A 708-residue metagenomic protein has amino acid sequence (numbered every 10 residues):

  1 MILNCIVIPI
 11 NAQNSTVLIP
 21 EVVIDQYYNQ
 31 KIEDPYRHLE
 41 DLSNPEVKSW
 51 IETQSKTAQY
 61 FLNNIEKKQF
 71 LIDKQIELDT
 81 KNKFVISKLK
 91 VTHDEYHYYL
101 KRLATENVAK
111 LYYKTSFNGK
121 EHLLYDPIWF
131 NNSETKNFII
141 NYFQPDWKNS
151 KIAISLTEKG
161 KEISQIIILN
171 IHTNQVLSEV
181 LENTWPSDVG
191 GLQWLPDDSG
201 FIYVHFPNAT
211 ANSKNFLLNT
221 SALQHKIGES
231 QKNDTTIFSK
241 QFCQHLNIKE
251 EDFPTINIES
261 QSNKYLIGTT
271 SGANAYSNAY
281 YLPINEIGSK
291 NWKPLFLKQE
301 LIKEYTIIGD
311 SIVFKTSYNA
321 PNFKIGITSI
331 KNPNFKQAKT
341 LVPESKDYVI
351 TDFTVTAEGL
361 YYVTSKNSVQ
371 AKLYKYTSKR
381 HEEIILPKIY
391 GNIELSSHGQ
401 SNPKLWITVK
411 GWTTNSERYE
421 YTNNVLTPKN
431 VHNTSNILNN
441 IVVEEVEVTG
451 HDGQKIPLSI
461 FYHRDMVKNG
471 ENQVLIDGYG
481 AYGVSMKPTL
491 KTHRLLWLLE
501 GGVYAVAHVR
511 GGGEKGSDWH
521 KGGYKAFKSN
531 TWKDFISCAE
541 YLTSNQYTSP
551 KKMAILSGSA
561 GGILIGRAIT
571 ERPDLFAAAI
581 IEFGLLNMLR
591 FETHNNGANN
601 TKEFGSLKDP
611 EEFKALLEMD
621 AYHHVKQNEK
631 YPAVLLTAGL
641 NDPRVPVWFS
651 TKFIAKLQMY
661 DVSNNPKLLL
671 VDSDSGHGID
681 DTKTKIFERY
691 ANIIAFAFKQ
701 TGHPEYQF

Functional and structural regions predicted by a protein language model:
M1-C5, P9-E382, L386-E394, G399-K404 (+6 more regions): Beta-propeller folds
R102, S317, K410, D477-G483 (+2 more regions): Glycine-rich His-Gly loop
F117-K120, K159-K161, H172-Q175, L195-D198 (+10 more regions): Secondary-structure transition/capping motifs at alpha-helix termini and the adjoining loop/turn into the next element
W129-D146, L156-G160, V180-E182, Y421-N424 (+6 more regions): Cap/lid segment of the alpha/beta-hydrolase catalytic domain
S133-T135, T235-S239, H245-K249, N439 (+1 more regions): Surface-exposed acidic, glycine/proline-enriched linker/cap segments that occur as 15-30-residue helix-coil
N334, A357, K375-T377, I384 (+8 more regions): Extracellular/periplasmic ectodomains of large secreted or surface enzymes and adhesion receptors
A507-F708: Active-site-proximal cap/loop segments of hydrolase catalytic domains
